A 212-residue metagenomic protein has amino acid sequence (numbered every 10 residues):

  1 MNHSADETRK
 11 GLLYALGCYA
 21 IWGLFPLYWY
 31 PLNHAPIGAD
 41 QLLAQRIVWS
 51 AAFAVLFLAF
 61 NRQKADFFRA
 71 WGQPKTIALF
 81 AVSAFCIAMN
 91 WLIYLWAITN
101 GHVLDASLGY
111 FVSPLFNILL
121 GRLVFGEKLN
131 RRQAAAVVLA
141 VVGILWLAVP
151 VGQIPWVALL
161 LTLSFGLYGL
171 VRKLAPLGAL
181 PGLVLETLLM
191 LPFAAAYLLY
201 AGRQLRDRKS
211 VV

Functional and structural regions predicted by a protein language model:
M1-L16, A52-V82, R131, L183 (+1 more regions): Membrane-interface interhelical linkers
M1-Q41, V142-L174: Glycine-/small-residue-enriched transmembrane alpha-helix faces in small-molecule transporters and effluxers
L27-A39, D66-F68, T99-H102, V142-L145 (+2 more regions): Membrane-interface helix termini and inter-helical loops of multi-pass transporters
L32, L42, A97-I98, L123-F125 (+3 more regions): Hydrophobic/aromatic residues within transmembrane alpha-helices of multi-pass small-molecule transporters
H34-Q41, L92-G109, G178-L180: Structural motif at transmembrane-helix junctions in multi-pass transporters
A65-L104, W146: Specific transmembrane alpha-helical segments of multi-pass solute transporters/efflux pumps, especially DMT/EamA
W96, S113-R132: C-terminal transmembrane-helix exit sites in multi-pass transporters
Y110, G126-W146, V151-L159, T187: Loop-to-transmembrane alpha-helix entry segments
